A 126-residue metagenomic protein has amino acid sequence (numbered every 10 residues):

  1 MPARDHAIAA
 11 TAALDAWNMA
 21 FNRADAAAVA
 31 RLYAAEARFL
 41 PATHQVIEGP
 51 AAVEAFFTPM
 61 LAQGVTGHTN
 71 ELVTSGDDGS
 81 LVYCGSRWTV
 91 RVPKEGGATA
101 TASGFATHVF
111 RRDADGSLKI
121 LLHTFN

Functional and structural regions predicted by a protein language model:
M1-A28, R38-N126: A beta-strand edge to alpha-helix "cap/lid" segment located at domain peripheries
